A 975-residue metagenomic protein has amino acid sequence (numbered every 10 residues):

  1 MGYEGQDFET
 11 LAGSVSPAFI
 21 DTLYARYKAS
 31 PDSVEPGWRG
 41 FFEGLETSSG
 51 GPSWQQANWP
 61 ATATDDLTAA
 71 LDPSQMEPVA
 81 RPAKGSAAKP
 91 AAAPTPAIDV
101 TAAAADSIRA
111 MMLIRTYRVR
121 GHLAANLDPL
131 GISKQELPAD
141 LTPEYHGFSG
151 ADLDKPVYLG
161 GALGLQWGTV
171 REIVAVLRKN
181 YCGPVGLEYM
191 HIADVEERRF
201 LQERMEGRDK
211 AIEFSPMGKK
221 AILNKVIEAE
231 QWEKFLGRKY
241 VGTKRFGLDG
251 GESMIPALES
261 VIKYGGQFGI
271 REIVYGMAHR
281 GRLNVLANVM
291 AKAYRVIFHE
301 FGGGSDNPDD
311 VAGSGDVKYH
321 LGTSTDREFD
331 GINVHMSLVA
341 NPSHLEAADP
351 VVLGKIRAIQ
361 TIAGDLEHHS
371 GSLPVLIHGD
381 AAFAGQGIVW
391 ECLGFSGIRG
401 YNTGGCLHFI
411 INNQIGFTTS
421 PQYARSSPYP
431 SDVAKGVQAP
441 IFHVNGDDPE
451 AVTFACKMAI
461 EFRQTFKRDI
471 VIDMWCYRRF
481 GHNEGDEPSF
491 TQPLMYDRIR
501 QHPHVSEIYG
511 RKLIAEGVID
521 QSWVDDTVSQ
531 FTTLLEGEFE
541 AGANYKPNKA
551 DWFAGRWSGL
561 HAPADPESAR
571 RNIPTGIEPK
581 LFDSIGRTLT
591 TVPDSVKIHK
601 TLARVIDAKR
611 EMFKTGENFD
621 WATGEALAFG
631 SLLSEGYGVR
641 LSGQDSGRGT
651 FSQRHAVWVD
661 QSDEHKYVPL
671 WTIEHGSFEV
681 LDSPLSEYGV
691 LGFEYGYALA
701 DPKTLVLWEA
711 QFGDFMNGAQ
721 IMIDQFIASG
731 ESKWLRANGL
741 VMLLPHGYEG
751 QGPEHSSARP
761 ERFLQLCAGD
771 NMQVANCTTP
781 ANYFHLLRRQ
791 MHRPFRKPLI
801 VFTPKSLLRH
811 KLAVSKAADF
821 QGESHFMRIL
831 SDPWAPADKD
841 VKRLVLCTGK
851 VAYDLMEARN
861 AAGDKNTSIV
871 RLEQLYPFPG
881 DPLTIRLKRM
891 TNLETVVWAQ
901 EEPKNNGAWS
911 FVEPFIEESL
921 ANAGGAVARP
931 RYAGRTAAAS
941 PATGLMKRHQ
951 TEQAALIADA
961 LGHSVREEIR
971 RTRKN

Functional and structural regions predicted by a protein language model:
G2-P52: Subset of Sec-pathway N-terminal targeting signals
L45-M254, I270: Extended, charge-enriched "interface" segments that sit outside catalytic cores
I108-R115, H122-V157, E172-A175, E230 (+3 more regions): Flexible, glycine-rich loop/tail regions that form catalytic "lids" or insertion modules at the edges of active sites
K210-W232, G303-G364, P669, P794-A861 (+1 more regions): Active-site cores of enzymes that catalyze phosphoryl transfer or operate on phosphate-rich substrates
F235-R295, D607-R610, D620-G638: Active-site pocket-lining segments that scaffold enzyme catalytic pockets across diverse folds
G247-L258, A340-V352, G385, D448-V452 (+6 more regions): Phosphate/oxyanion-binding active-site loops and adjacent basic polyanion-contact surfaces
R271-Q438, F442, F651-P702: Cofactor-binding active-site loop characterized by glycine-rich and histidine/acidic residues
G416-S427, K435-V471, W475-G481, S489: Conserved phosphate-handling catalytic cores of large alpha/beta enzymes
